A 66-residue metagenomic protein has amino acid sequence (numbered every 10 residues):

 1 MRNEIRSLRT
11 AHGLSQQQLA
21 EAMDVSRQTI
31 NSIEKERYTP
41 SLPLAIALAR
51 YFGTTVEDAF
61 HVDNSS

Functional and structural regions predicted by a protein language model:
N3-A22: Short basic helix-loop element that most often maps to the first helix and adjoining turn of HTH DNA-binding modules
Q18, T29, D58: Residues in the helix-turn-helix
V25-Y38: Recognition helix of helix-turn-helix/homeodomain-like DNA-binding domains that insert into the DNA major groove
K35, T54, N64: Short, conserved catalytic or interaction motifs in soluble domains
R37-A47: Short, basic-rich loop-to-helix N-cap that marks the start of a DNA-contacting helix
R50, D58-S66: Short, charged recognition helix plus adjacent turn of helix-turn-helix-like nucleic-acid-binding domains
